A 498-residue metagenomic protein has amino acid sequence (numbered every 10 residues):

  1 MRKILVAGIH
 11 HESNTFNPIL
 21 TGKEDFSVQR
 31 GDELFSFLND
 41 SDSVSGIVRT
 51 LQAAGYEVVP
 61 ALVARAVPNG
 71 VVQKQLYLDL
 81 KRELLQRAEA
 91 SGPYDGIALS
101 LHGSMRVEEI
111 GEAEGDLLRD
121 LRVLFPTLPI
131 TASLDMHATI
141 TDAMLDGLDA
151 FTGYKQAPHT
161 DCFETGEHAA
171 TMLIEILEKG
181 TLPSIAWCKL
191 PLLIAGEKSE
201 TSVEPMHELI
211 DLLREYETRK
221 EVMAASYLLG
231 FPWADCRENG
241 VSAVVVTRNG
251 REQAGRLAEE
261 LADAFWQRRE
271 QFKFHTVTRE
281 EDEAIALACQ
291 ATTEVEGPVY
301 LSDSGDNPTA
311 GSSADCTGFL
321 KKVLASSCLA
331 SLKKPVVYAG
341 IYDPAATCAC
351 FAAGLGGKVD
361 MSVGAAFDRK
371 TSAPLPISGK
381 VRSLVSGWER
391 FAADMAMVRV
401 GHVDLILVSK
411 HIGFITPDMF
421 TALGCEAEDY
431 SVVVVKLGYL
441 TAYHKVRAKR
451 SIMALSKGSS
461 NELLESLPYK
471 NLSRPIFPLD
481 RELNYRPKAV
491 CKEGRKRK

Functional and structural regions predicted by a protein language model:
M1-A53: N-terminal amphipathic/basic leader segments beginning at the initiator methionine
M1-R2, Q52-Y56, P60, Q86-I97 (+1 more regions): Glycine-rich phosphate/diphosphate-binding loops that line cofactor/substrate pockets in enzymes
I4, E197-H402, I406: Hard-cation-handling environments
L5, H10-E12, F16-P18, F26 (+7 more regions): Active-site histidine-anchored catalytic micro-motif
P60, R82, W266-R269, F391-K498: Extended hydrophobic packing segments that form well-structured cores
L62-R82: Charged, often glycine-rich, active-site loop that binds/positions anionic groups
P93-A113, S199-T218, T421, Y439-L440: N-terminal glycine-rich phosphate/adenylate-binding segment common to multiple enzyme folds
G166, M172-R214: Conserved anion/nucleotide-ligand pocket segment
